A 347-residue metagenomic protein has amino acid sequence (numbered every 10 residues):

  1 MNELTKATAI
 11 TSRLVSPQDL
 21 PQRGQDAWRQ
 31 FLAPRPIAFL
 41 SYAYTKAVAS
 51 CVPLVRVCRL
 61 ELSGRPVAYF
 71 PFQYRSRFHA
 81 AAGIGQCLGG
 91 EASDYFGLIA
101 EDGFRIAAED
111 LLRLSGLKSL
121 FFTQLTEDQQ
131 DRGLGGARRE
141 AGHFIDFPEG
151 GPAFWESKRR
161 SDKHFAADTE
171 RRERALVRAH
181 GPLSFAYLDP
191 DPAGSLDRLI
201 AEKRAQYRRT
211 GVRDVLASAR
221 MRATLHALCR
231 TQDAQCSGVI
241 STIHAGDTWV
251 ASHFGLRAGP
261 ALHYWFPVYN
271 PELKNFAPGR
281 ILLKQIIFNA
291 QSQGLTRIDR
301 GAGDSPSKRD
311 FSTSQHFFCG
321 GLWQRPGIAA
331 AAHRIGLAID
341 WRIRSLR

Functional and structural regions predicted by a protein language model:
M1, A33, G103, P148 (+3 more regions): Residue-level marker of positions within ordered structural domains that often coincide with functionally constrained
N2-T11, Q129-S161, G259, S292-R347: Active-site/acyl-donor-binding loops of N-acyltransferases
T11-S63, V67-G85, L125-Q130, L134-G142 (+2 more regions): A conserved beta-strand-loop-helix scaffold within acyl/acetyltransferase catalytic domains
Q22, G97, R113, D131 (+6 more regions): Low-complexity, compositionally biased segments
P36-L40, S119, C236, Q315-H316 (+1 more regions): Secondary-structure boundary/capping signal
V55, L62, R77-A141, L256-H316: Acyl-donor binding region in acyl/amide transferases
G89-G90, A100-G103, G151-F154, E173-R178 (+7 more regions): Short C-terminal domain-edge/linker segments immediately following a structured domain
I99-D102, I145-F147, D189: Short beta-strand-to-loop capping motifs
